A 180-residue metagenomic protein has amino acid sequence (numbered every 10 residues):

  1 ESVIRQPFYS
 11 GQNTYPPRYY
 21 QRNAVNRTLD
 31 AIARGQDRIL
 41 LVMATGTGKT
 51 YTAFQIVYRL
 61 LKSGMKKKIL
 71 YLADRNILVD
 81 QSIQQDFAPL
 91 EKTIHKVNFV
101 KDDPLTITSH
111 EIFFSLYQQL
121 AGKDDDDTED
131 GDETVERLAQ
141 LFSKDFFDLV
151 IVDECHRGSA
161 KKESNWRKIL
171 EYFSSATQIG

Functional and structural regions predicted by a protein language model:
E1-K68, A73, I77-T93, T108-I112 (+4 more regions): ATP-dependent helicase/translocase motor core
A88-K96, E154-R157: Short, charged, low-hydrophobicity "junction" segments
T93-T106: Functional beta-strand-loop-alpha-helix junction segments that form "active/interaction loops" within catalytic
F99-K101, T134-L138: A short, compositionally biased domain-edge/stem linker segment
F113-L116, A176-G180: Structural recognition of the conserved hydrophobic beta-strand(s) that form the central parallel beta-sheet of P-loop
Y117-Q118, C155: A long, glycine-enriched binding/interface module in the latter
L120-A121, G158: Glycine-rich nucleotide phosphate-binding loop and flanking beta-alpha elements of Rossmann-like dinucleotide-binding
R137-I179: SF2 helicase catalytic motif II
